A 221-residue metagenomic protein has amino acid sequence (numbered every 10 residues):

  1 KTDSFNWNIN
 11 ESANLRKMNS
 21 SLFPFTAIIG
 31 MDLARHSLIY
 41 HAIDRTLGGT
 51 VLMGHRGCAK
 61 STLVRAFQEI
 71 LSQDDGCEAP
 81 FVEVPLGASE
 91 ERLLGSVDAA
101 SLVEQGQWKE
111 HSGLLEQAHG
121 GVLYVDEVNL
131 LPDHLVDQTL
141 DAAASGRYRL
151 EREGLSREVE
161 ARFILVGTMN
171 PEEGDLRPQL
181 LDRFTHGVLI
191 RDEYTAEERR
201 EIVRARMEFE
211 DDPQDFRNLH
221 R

Functional and structural regions predicted by a protein language model:
M18-R35: Dynamic helix-loop-helix/coil hinge segments at AAA+ ATPase domain boundaries and subdomain interfaces
L33-I43: Pre-Walker A adenine-sensing motif
I43, L47-P85: Walker A/P-loop
L47, V51-H55, G76, V103-L115 (+3 more regions): Conserved Walker
V84-V103: Conserved NTP-binding/hydrolysis module of P-loop NTPases
S89-E90, E116-A143, D175-L181: Conserved AAA+/SF3 P-loop NTPase catalytic/coupling segment centered on the Walker-B
R92-L94, L176-H220: Conserved AAA+ ATPase core "coupling" helix
